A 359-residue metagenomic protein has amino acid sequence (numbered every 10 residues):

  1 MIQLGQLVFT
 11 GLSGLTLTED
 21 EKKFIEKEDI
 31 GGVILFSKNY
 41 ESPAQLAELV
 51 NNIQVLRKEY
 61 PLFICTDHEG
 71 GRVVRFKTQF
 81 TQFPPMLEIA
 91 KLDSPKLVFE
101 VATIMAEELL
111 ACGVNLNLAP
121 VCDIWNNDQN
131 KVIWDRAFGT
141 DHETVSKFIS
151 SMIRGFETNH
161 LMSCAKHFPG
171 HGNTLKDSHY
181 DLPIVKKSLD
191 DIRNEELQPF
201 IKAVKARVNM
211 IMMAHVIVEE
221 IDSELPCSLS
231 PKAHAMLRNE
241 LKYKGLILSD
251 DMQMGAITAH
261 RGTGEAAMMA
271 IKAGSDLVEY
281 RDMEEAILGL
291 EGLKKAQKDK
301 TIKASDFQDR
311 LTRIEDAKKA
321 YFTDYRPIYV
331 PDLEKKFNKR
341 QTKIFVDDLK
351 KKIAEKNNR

Functional and structural regions predicted by a protein language model:
M1-E28, T258-R359: Preference for extracellular/luminal or secreted protein segments
F9-T10, K23-I30, F83-F99, G113 (+3 more regions): Structural recognition of alpha->loop->beta junctions
T10-G11, L17, K38-K58, L62-I64 (+6 more regions): Second-shell residues forming the walls of enzyme active-site clefts
G14-L15, L35-N39, L87-P95, D135-D141 (+3 more regions): Second-shell loop/turn segments in exported
K22-F36, I104-L116: Catalytic domains of carbohydrate-active enzymes, especially glycoside hydrolases
E41-E48, A90-E108, T140-K147, D190-E195: Glycine-rich anion/phosphate-binding loops
Q79, L116-T140, H160-S163, H167-K186: Short glycine/serine-rich loop/turn segments
